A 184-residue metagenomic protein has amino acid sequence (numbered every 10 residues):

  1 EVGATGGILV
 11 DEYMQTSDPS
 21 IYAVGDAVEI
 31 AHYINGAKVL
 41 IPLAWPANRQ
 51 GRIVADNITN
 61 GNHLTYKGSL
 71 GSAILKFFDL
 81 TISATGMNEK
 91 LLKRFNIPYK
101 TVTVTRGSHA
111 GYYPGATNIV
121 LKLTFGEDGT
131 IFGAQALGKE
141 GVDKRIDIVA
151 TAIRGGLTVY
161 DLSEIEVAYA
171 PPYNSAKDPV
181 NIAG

Functional and structural regions predicted by a protein language model:
E1-D56, I148, A152: FAD-site-proximal beta/loop scaffold in flavoenzymes
E1-G3, N62, P98, T158: Short coil/loop linkers at secondary-structure junctions
T5, L70, M87, N118-V120: Short beta-strand-initiation
G7-E12, N60, R106-A110: Glycine-rich, charged/polar anion/phosphate-binding loops that engage phosphate groups from diverse ligands
T16, R49, G68-L70, N118: Short gly/pro-enriched beta-turn/loop segments at secondary-structure junctions
K38-P42, N57-T85, I165-Y169: Active-site-proximal substrate-binding core of FAD-dependent oxidoreductases
A47, G51-V54, I58, S175-G184: Stable alpha-helical structural segments in soluble proteins, enriched in small hydrophobic residues
F78-T85, K93-G184: Flexible, glycine-rich terminal cap/loop adjacent to redox cofactors in electron-transfer oxidoreductases
